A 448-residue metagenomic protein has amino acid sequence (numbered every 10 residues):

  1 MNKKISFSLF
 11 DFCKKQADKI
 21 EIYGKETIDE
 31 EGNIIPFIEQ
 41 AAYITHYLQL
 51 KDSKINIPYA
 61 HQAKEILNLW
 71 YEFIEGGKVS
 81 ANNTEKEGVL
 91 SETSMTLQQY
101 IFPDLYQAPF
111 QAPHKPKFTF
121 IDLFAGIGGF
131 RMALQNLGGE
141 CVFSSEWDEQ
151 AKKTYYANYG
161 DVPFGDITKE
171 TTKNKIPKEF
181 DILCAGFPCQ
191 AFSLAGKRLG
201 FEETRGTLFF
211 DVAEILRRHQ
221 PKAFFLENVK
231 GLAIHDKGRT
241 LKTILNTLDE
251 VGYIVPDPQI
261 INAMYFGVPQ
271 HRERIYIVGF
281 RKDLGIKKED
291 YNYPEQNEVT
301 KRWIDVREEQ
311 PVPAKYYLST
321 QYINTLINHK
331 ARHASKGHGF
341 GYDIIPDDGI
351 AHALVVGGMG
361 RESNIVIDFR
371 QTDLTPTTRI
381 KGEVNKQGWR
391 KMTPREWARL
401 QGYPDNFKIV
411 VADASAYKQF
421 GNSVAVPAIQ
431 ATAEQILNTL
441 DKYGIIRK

Functional and structural regions predicted by a protein language model:
M1-Q111, T325-K448: C-terminal target-recognition/interaction regions appended to catalytic cores
N83-Q220, K230-I234, R239-L241: Core alpha/beta nucleotide-donor-binding catalytic domains of modification enzymes
A133, T154, T243, T247-E250 (+1 more regions): Amphipathic alpha-helical segments that form well-ordered structural scaffolds and often line/cohere around active
E146, E227, E396: Acidic-residue sensor for enzyme active/binding pockets
T172-F180, F192-G360: Class I S-adenosyl-L-methionine
